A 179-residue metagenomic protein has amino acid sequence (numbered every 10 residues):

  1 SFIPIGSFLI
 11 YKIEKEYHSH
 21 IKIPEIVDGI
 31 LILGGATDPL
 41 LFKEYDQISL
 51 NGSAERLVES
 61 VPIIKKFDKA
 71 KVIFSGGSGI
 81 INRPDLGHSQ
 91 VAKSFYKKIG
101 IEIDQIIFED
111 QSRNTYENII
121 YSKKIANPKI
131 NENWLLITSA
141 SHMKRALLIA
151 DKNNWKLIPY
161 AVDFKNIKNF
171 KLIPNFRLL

Functional and structural regions predicted by a protein language model:
F2-R177: A structural signal for short, hydrophobic/glycine-enriched beta-strand patches
